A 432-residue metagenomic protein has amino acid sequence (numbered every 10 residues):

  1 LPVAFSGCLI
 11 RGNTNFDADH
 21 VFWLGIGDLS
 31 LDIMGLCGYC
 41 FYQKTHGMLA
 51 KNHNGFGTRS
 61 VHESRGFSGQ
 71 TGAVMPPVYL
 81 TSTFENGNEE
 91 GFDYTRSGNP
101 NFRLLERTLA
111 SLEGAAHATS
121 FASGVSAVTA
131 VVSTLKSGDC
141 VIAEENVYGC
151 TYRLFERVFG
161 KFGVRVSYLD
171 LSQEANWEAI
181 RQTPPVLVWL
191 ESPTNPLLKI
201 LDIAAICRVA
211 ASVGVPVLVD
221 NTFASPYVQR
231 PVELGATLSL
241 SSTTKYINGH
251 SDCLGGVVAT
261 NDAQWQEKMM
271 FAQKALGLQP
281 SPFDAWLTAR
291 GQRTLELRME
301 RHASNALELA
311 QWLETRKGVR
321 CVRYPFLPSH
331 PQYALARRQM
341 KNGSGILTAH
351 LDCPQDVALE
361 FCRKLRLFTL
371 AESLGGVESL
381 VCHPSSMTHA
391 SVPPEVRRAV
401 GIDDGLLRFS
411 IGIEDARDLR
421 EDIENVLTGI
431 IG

Functional and structural regions predicted by a protein language model:
L9, F16, H20, L29-L31: Short hydrophobic targeting helices and cationic amphipathic motifs that mediate membrane/organellar targeting
I26, D32-Y39, K44: Short, positively charged and aromatic/hydrophobic N-terminal segments
M34, L49-P100, L104-T108, L407: N-terminal "arm"/small-domain region of PLP-dependent enzymes with the aminotransferase-like
Y39, Q43, G149, E156-R157 (+5 more regions): PLP-dependent enzyme catalytic core of the Aspartate aminotransferase-like
L49-N52, G66, A118-K317, R323: Conserved PLP-enzyme active-site core in the AAT-like
V78, T83-T129, S133-T134, C150-F159: Conserved N-terminal alpha-helix of the aminotransferase class I/II PLP-enzyme fold
G318-L407, I411: Conserved C-terminal alpha-helix-loop-beta "cap" of PLP-dependent enzymes that closes/shapes the active-site mouth
